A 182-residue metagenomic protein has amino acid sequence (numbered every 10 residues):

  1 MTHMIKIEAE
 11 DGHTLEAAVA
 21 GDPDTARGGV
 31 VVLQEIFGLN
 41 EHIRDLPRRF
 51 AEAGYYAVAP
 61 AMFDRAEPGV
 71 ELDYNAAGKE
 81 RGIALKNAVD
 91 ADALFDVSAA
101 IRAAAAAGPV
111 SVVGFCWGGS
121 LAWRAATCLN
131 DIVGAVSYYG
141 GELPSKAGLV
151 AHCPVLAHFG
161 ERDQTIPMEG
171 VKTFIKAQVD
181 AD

Functional and structural regions predicted by a protein language model:
M1-D182: N-terminal cap/leader regions of alpha/beta-hydrolase-fold enzymes, predominantly small-molecule hydrolases
